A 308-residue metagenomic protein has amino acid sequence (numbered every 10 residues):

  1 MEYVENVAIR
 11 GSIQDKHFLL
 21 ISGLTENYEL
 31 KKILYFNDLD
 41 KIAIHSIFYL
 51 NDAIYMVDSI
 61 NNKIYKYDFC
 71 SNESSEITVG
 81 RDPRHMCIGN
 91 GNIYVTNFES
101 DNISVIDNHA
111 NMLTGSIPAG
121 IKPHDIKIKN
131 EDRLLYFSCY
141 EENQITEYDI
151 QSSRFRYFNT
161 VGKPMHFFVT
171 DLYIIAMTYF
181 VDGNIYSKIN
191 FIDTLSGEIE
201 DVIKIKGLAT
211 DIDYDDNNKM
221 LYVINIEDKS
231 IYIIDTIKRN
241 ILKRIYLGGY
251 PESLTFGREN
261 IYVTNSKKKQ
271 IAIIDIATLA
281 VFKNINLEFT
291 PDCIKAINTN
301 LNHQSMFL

Functional and structural regions predicted by a protein language model:
M1-L308: Predominantly soluble domains enriched in secretory-pathway, periplasmic, or organellar proteins
